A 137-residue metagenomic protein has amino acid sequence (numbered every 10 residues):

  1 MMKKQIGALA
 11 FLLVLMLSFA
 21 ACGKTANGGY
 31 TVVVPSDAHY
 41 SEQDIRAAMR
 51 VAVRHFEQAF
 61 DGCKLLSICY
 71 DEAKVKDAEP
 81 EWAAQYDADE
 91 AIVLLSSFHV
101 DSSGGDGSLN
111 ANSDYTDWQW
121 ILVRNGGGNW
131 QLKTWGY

Functional and structural regions predicted by a protein language model:
M2-K24: Sec-dependent N-terminal signal peptides of Gram-positive bacterial secreted proteins and lipoproteins
L9-A10, V14, A73-K76, S102 (+1 more regions): Residues in flexible loops and secondary-structure boundaries
F11, L15, F19, F56 (+3 more regions): Generic hydrophobic secondary-structure signal
A20-D114: Flexible low-complexity loop/turn motifs enriched in small/helix-breaking residues
Y115-Y137: Short beta-strand edge/turn micro-motifs at domain boundaries
